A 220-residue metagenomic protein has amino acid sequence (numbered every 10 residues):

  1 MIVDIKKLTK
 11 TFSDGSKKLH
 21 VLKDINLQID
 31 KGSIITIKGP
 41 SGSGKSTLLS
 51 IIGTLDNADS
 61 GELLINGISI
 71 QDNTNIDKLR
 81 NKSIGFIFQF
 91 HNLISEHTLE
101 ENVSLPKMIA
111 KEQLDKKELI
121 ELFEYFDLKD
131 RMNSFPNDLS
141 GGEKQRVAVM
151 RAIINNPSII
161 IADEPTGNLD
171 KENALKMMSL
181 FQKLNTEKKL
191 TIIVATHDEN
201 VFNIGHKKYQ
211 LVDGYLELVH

Functional and structural regions predicted by a protein language model:
S13-G15, E101-K116, Y125: ABC-type ATPase nucleotide-binding domains, specifically the catalytic core motifs of the NBD
G53: Helix-to-loop junction immediately C-terminal to a conserved catalytic motif
G61-D72: Conserved ABC transporter NBD signature motif
I70-G85: ABC ATPase NBD coupling module
F135-Q145: Conserved ABC ATPase signature
I154-S158: A short, proline-enriched helix->beta-strand linker immediately N-terminal to the Walker B motif in ABC-type P-loop
I160-D163: Catalytic Walker B motif of ABC-type/P-loop ATPase nucleotide-binding domains
